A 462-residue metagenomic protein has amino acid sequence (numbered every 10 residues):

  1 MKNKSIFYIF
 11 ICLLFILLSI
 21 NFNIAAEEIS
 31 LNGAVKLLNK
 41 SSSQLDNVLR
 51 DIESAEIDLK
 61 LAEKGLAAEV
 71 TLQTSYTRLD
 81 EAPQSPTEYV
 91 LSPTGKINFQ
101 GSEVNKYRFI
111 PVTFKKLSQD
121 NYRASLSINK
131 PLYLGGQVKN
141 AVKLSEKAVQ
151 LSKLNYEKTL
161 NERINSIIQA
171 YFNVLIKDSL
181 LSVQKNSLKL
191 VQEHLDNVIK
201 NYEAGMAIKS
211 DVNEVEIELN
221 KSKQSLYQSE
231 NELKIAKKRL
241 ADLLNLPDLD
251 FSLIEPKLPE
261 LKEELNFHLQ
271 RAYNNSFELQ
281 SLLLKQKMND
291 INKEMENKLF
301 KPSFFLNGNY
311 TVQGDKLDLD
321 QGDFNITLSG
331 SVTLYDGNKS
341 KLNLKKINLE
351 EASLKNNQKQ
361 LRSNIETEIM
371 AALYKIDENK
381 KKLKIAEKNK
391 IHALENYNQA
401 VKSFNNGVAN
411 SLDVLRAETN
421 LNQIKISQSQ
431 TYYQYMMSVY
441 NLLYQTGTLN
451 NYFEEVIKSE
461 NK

Functional and structural regions predicted by a protein language model:
M1-Y8, I29-G33, I57, K158-R271 (+3 more regions): Periplasmic alpha-helical coiled-coil/stalk elements that build and connect Gram-negative outer-membrane
F10-I20: Bacterial N-terminal signal peptides
I20-A26: Sec/Tat signal peptide C-region and signal peptidase I cleavage site
N32, R78-Q84, Y89, S427-K462: Acidic, low-complexity, intrinsically disordered peripheral segments
V35-S41, L91-P111, L246-L306, N451-K462: Amphipathic alpha-helical coiled-coil scaffold segments and their short linker/junction regions
D46, E69-Q84, T113-Q119, N129-K158 (+4 more regions): Small/polar (Gly/Ser/Thr/Ala-rich) solvent-exposed segments that form structured loops/beta-strands/short helices used
N47-A62, T159, R163-S182, E193 (+5 more regions): Amphipathic alpha-helical coiled-coil segments
